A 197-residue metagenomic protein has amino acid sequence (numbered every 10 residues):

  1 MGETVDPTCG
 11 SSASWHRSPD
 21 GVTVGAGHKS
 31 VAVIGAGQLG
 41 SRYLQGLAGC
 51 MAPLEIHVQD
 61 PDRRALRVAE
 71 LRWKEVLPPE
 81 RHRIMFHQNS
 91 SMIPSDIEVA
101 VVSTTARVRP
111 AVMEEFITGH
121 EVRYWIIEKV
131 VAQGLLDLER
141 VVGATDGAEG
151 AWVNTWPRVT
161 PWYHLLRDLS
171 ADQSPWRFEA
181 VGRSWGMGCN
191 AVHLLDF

Functional and structural regions predicted by a protein language model:
G2-P78: N-terminal Rossmann-like dinucleotide-binding module
D6, W15, C189-F197: Contiguous beta-strand/loop segments that form the cofactor/metal-binding neighborhood of enzyme cores
V24-G27, M92-D96, T118, D146 (+1 more regions): Flexible, charged surface loops at secondary-structure boundaries
K29, L54, R123, E149 (+1 more regions): Nucleotide donor/acceptor-binding cores
S41, Q45-G49, L71, E114 (+4 more regions): Short, well-ordered alpha-helices that flank and scaffold nucleotide-derived cofactor binding pockets
Y43, P79-A144: Beta-loop-alpha module in the N-terminal Rossmann-like domain of NAD(P)-dependent dehydrogenases, especially those
S91, V102, V131-L194: A contiguous active-site-proximal alpha/beta segment in oxidoreductase catalytic domains
